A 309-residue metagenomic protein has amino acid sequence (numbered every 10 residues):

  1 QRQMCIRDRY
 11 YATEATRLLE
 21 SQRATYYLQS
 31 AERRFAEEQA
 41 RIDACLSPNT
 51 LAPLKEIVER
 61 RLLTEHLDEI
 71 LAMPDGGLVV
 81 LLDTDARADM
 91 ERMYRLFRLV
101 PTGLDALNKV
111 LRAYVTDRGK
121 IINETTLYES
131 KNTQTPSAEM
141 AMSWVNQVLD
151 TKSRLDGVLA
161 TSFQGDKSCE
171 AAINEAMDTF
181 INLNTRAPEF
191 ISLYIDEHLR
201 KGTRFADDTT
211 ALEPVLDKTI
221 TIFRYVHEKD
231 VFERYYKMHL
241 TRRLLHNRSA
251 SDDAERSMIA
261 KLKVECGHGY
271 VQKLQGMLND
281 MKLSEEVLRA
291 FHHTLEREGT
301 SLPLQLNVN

Functional and structural regions predicted by a protein language model:
Q1-Q3, D8-N309: Eukaryotic scaffold/interaction segments
